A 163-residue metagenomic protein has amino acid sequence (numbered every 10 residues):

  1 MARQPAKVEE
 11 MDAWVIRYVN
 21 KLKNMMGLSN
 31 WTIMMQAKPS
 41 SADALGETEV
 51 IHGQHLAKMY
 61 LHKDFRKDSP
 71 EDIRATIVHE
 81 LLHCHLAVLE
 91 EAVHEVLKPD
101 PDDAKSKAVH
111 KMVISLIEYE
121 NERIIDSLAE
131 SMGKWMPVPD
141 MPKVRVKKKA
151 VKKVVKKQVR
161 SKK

Functional and structural regions predicted by a protein language model:
A2-E71, V88-K163: Metalloprotease/metallohydrolase-associated module, dominated by Zn2+-dependent proteases
A75-A87: Active-site recognition of the HExxH zinc-binding catalytic motif
